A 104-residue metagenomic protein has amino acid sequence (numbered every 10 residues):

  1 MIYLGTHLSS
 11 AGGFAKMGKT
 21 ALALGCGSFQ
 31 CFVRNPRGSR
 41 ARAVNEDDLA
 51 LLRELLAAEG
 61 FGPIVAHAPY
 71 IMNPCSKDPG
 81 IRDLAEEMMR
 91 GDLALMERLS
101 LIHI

Functional and structural regions predicted by a protein language model:
M1-A68, M72, S76-A94: N-terminal pre-domain/capping segments
L95-L99: C-terminal scaffold of the Radical SAM
I102-I104: Conserved small/polar residues in nucleotide/adenosyl-binding loops
